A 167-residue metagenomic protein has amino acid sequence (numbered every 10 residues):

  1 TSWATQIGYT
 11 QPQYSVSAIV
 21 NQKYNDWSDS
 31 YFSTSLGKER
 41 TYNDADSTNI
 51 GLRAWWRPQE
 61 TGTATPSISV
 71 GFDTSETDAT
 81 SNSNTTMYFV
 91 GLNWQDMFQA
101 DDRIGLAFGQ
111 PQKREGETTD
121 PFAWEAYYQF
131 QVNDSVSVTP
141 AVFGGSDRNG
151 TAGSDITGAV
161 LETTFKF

Functional and structural regions predicted by a protein language model:
W3-T5, Y9-A18, Y24-D29, Q59-I68 (+2 more regions): Repeated loop/turn-to-beta-strand initiation elements of outer-membrane beta-barrel proteins
T5-I7, L52-A54, V90-L92, A126 (+1 more regions): Membrane-embedded beta-strands of outer-membrane beta-barrel proteins, especially the hydrophobic/small aromatic
A18-Q22, I68-T74, V90, I104-Q110 (+2 more regions): Transmembrane beta-barrel strands of outer-membrane/channel proteins
Y24-S30, E60, T74-N82, F98-A100 (+2 more regions): Gram-negative outer-membrane beta-barrel proteins
Y31-S47, D78-M87, G116-P121, T151-I156: Replace "Gram-negative outer membrane beta-barrel proteins" with "bacterial and organellar outer membrane beta-barrel
P58, G71, N82-M97, R103-F108: Extended oligomerization regions of viral-like shell subunits
N93-S137: C-terminal hydrophobic structural anchor segments that stabilize assembly/packing rather than catalytic chemistry
D155-F167: Outer-membrane beta-barrel "beta-signal"
